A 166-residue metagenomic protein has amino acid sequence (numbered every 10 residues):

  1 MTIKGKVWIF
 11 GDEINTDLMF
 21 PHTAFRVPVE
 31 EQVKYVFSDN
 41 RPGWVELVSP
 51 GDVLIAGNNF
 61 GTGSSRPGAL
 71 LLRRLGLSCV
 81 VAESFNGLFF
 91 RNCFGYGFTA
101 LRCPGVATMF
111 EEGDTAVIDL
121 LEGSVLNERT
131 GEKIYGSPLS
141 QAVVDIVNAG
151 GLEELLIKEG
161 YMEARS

Functional and structural regions predicted by a protein language model:
M1-R26: Polybasic, low-complexity association/targeting segments
T2, V53, S140-Q141: Short hydrophobic "helix-edge" motifs at membrane interfaces and signal-peptide entry regions
W8, F37, L126: Residues in well-ordered beta-strands of folded domains
E13, S64, G150-L152: Conformational gate/switch positions in structured elements
L18-E122, I134: Feature captures the catalytic cores and cofactor-binding loops of soluble hydro-lyases/lyases that act on carboxylate
Y96-S166: Acidic, glycine-rich flexible loop/linker segments
